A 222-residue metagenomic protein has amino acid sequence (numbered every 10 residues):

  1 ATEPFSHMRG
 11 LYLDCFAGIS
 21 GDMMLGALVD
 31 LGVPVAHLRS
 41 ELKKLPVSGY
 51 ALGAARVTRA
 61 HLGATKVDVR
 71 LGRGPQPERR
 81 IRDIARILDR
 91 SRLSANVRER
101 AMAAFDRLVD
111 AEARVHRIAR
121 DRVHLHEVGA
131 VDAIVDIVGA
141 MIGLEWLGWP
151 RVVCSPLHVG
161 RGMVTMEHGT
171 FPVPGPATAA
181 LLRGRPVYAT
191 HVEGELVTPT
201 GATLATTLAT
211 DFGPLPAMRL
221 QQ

Functional and structural regions predicted by a protein language model:
A1-S6: Intrinsic disorder/low-complexity segments
H7-L11: Extreme N-terminal starter segment of soluble prokaryotic enzymes
F16-A17, K44-P46, G129-V131, P156-T165: Acidic, glycine-rich active-site loops and adjacent beta-strand->loop/helix elements that engage anionic groups
G18, V67, D132, A205: Divalent metal-coordination and catalytic microenvironments
M23-A36, D136-G148: Alpha-helical support elements that line or immediately flank enzyme active sites and cofactor-binding pockets
D30-H116, G175, G184-V187, V192-A202 (+1 more regions): Glycine-rich nucleotide/cofactor/substrate-binding loop typically near the N-terminus or early in the first domain
V35, W149-Q222: Mobile "lid/hinge" segments at catalytic clefts and subdomain interfaces of large enzymes
R122, E127-G129, G201: Long, contiguous binding/interaction regions
